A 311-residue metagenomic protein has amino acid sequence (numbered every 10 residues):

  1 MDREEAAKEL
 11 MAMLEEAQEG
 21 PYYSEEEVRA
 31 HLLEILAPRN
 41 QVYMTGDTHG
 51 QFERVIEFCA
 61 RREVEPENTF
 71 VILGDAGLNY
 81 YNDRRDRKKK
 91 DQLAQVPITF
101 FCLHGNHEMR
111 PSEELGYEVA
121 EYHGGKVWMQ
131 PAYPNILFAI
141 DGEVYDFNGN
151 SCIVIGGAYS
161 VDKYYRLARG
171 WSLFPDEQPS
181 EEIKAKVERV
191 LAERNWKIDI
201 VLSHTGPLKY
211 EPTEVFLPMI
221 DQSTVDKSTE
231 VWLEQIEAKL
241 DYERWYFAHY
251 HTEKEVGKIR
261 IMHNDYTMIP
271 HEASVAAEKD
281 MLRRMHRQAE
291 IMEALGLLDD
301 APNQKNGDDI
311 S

Functional and structural regions predicted by a protein language model:
R3-E9, G20-R29, I35, Q41 (+5 more regions): Core catalytic region of metal-dependent phosphoesterases/phosphodiesterases, especially metallo-beta-lactamase-like
E15-Y22, P134, N148-K227: Active-site-proximal loop/helix segment associated with metal-binding centers of metalloenzymes
L33-Y43, V144-V154, I200, V256-R260: Beta-strand-turn-beta hairpins that frame and shape the catalytic cleft of phosphate-ester-processing enzymes
M44, F70-L73, I200-H204, Y246: Structural motif
H49, A76-G77, N106-M109, A158-S160 (+2 more regions): Catalytic metal-binding/acid-base residues of hydrolase active sites
D91, T99-L103, E118-H123, M129 (+1 more regions): Conserved beta-sheet core of the metallophosphoesterase superfamily
L295-S311: Long, low-complexity, intrinsically disordered segments
